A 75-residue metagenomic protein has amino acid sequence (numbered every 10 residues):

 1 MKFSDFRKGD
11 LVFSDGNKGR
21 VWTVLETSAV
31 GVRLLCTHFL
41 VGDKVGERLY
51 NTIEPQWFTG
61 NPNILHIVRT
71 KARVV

Functional and structural regions predicted by a protein language model:
M1-K2: Short alpha-helix capping/helix-loop boundary micro-motifs
D5-F6: Short, well-ordered loop/turn sites that connect or cap secondary structure elements
G19-S28: Short beta-strand-centered aromatic/proline hotspots
V32-H38: SH3/SH3-like beta-barrel fold
F39-V75: Intrinsically disordered, low-complexity, charged/polar segments
